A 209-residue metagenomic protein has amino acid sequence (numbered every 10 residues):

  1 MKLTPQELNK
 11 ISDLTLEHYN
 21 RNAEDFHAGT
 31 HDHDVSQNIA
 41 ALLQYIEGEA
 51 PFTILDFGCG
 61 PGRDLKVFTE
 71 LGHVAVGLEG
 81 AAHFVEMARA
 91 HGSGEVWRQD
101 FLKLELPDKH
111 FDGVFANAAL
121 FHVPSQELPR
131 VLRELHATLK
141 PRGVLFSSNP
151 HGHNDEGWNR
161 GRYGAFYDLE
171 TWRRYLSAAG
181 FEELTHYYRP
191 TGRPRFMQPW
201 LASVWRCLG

Functional and structural regions predicted by a protein language model:
K2-E49: Conserved class I S-adenosyl-L-methionine
L55, P61-K103: Class I SAM-dependent methyltransferase SAM/SAH-binding core
L102-V114: A short acidic, Gly/Pro-enriched loop at the edge of an enzyme's catalytic core that lines a small-molecule cofactor
P129-P141: A short glycine-rich, Lys/Arg-flanked "PGG" loop and its adjoining helix->strand segment in the class I
R142-N149: Conserved beta-strand signature within the Rossmann-like core of class I S-adenosyl-L-methionine
D155-T171: Acceptor-substrate binding/catalytic loop of class I
F181-G192: Conserved S-adenosyl-L-methionine
T191-G209: Core SAM-dependent methyltransferase catalytic element
